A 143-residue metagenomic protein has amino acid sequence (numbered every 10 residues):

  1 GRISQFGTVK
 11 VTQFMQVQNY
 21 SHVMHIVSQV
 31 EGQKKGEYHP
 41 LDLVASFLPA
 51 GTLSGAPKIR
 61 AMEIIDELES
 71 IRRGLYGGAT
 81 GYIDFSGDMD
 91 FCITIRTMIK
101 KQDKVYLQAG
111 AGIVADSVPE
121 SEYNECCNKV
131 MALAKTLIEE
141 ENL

Functional and structural regions predicted by a protein language model:
G1-S4, Q16-Y20: Short acidic, Gly/Ser-rich segments with clustered Asp/Glu that frequently serve as metal-coordination loops in enzyme
R2-Q5, V118-E120: Short acidic, glycine/serine/threonine-rich loops at helix termini
F6-V9, I113-A115: Short, surface-exposed beta-strand-loop junctions and turns on beta-sheet-rich folds
G7-T8, Q16, D103-K104: Beta-strand-connecting loop/turn residues
Y20-L143: Conserved hydrophobic core element of enzyme catalytic domains
